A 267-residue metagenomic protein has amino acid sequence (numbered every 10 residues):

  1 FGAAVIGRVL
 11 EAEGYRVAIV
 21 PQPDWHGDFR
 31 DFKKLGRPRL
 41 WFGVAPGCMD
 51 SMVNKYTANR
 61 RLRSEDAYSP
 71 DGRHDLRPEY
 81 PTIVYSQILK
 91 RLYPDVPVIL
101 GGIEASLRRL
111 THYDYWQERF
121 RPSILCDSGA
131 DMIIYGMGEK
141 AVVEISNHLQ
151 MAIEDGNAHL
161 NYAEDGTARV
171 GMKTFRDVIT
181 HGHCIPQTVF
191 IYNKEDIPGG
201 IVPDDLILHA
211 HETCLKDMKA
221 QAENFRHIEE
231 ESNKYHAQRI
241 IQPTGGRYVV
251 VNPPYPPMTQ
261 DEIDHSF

Functional and structural regions predicted by a protein language model:
G2, P21-T244, V251-N252: Glycine-rich beta-alpha loop elements in corrinoid/cobalamin-binding modules across cobalamin-dependent enzymes
V5, G245, E262: Solvent-exposed, flexible loop/coil residues
V5-V17: Short helix-loop-beta junction
G7, P122, I263: Short glycine-/small-residue-rich flexible loop motifs, especially phosphate/cofactor-binding loops
E11, L125-C126, F267: Alpha-helix boundary recognition
M258-F267: Long hydrophobic segments that form regular secondary structure
